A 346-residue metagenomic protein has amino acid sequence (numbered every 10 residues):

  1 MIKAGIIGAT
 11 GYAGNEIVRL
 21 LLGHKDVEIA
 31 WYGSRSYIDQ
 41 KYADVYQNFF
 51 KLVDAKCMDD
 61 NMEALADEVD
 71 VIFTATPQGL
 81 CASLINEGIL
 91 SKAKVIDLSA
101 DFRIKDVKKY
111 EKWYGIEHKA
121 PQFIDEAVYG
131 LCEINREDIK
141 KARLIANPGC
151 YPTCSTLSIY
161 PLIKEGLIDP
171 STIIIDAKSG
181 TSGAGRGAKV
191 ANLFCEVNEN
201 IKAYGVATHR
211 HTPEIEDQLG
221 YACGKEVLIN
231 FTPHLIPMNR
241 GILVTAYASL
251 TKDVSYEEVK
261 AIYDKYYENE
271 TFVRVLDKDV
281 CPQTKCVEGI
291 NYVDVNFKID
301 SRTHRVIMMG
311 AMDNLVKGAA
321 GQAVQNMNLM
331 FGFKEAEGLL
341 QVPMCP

Functional and structural regions predicted by a protein language model:
M1-E199, Y204-V206, K298-S301, C345-P346: N-terminal Rossmann-like NAD(P) cofactor-binding subdomain of oxidoreductases, focused on the glycine-rich
K3-I6, A146, T245-Y247, M308-A311: Short glycine-rich or small-residue beta-strand-to-loop segments that form or flank ligand, phosphate, metal/Fe-S
Y12, E126, T153-L157, V206-E214 (+5 more regions): Conserved active-site and cofactor/substrate-binding residues in soluble primary-metabolism enzymes
V18, T156-I163, T212-E216, D264 (+2 more regions): Predominant activation on well-ordered alpha-helical scaffold segments within soluble catalytic domains
G23, Y221, L329-F333: Short, well-ordered loop/turn and helix-capping segments at boundaries between secondary-structure elements and domains
D26-A66, S171-A177, T181-M308: C-terminal substrate-binding/catalytic lobe of Rossmann-fold NAD(P)-dependent oxidoreductases
P161-E165, S249, L329-F333: Active-site catalytic microenvironments for nucleophilic, acid-base chemistry
T284-P346: C-terminal helical cap and adjacent loop that interface with cofactors, partners, or active-site loops
